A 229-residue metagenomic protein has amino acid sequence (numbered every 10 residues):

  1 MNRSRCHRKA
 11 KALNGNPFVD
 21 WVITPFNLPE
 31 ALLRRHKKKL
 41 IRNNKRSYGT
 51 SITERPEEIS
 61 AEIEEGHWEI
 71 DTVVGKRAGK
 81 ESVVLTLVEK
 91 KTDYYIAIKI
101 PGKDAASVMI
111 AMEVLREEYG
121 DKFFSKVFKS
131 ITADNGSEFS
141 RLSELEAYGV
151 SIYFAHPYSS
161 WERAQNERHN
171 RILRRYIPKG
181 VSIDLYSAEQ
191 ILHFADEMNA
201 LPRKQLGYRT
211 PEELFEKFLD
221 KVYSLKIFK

Functional and structural regions predicted by a protein language model:
M1-I41: Conserved short alpha-helical interface segments
T24-V84: Mobile-element integrase/transposase regions, centering on the N-terminal DNA-binding/Zn-coordinating module
D71, L87, D93, M112 (+4 more regions): Mobile genetic element proteins and their domesticated derivatives, centered on retroelements and DNA transposons
K76, K80, A97-K122: Active-site beta-loop-alpha junctions of metal-dependent nucleic acid enzymes, especially the RNase H-like/DDE
D93-I98, F154, K179: Short small-residue beta-strand/loop micro-motif enriched in glycine and branched aliphatics
A133-N135, F139-L145, F154-I177, D184-D196: RNase H-like two-metal-ion nuclease catalytic core shared by retroviral integrases and related mobile-element nucleases
A147-G149: Short, structured coil segments at secondary-structure junctions
K179-K229: C-terminal domain-tail junction helix/linker
